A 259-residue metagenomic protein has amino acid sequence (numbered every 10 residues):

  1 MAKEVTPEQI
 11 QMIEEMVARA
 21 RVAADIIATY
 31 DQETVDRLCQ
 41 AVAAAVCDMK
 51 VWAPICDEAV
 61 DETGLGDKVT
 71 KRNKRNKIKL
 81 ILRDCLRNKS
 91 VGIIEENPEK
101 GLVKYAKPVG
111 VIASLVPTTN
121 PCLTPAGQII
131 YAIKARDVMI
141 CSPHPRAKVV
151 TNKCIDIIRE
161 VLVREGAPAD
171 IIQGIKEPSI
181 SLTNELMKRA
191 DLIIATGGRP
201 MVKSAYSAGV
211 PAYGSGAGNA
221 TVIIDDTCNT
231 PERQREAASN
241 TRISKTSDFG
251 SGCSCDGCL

Functional and structural regions predicted by a protein language model:
M1-L102: N-terminal Rossmann-like NAD(P)+-binding subdomain of aldehyde/semialdehyde dehydrogenases
P7-I10, K134, V202-L259: ALDH superfamily catalytic-core signature
T29-D48, D57, S179-L192, P200 (+2 more regions): Aldehyde/semialdehyde dehydrogenase
L86-E160, E165, A208-V210, N219: Conserved small-residue-rich beta-alpha loop and adjacent elements that most often cradle the phosphate/pyrophosphate
S90-K104, I172-A190: A structured beta-alpha segment of the ubiquitous adenosine-cofactor-binding alpha/beta core
L102-P108, I133, R164-P168, N184-K188 (+4 more regions): Solvent-exposed alpha-helices and their adjacent loops that cap or buttress functional pockets in soluble metabolic
L123, C141, Q173-K176, I194-G197 (+1 more regions): General beta-strand structural signal in soluble alpha/beta enzymes
P125, D156, I175-I180, T230-R242: Active-site glycine-rich loop that binds ribose-phosphate moieties when present
